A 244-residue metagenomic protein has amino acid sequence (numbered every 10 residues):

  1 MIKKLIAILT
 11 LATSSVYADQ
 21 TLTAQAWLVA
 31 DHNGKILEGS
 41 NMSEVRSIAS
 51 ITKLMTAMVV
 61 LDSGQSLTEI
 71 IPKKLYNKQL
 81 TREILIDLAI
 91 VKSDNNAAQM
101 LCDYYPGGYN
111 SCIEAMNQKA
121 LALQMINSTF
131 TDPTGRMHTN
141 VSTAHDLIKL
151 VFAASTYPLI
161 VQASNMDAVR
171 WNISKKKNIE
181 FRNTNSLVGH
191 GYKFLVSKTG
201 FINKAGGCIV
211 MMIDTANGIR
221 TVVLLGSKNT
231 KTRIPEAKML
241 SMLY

Functional and structural regions predicted by a protein language model:
K4-T13: Sec-dependent N-terminal signal peptides
T10-L11, V60, L240: Enrichment for repetitive, rod-forming helical segments
Y17-H145, K149-P158: Active-site-adjacent loops and short helices of periplasmic peptidoglycan-processing enzymes
D19-A26, A30, G107-Y244: Penicillin-recognizing serine hydrolase domain
